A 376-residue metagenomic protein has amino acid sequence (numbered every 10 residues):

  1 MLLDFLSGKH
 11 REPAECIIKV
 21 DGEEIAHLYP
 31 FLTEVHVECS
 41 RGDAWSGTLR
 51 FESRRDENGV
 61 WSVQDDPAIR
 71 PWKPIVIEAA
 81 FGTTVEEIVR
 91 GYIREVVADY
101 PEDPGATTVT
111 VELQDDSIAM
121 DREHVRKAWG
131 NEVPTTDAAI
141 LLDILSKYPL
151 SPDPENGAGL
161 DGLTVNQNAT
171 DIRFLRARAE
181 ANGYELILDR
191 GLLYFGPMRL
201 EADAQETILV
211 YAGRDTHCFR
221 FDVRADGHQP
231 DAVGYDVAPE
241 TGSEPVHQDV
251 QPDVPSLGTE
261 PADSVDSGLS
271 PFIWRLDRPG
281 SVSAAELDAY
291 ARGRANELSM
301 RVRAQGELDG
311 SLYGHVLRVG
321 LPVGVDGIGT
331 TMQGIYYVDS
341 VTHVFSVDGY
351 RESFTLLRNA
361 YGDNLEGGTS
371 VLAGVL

Functional and structural regions predicted by a protein language model:
M1-L113, I118: Assembly/oligomerization scaffold segments
L2-D4, A106-V111, D115-S117, P154-R224: Short beta-strand-centered interaction patches in the first periplasmic/extracellular domains of large envelope
V37, R41-Q64, T216-L376: An acidic/polar, Gly/Ser/Thr-rich interaction patch typically located in mid-to-C-terminal regions of proteins
S62, A119-D143, P152-A177, A181 (+1 more regions): Short acidic/polar beta-strand-loop edge motifs in secreted extracellular and Gram-negative envelope-associated
R70-V76, V210-D215, G320: Glycine-centered loop/turn motifs
T84-V85, P101-P104, I187, Y194 (+3 more regions): Short glycine/serine/proline-enriched coil/turn segments at secondary-structure junctions
R90-Y100, R199-A202, Y336-V347: Short, compositionally biased
